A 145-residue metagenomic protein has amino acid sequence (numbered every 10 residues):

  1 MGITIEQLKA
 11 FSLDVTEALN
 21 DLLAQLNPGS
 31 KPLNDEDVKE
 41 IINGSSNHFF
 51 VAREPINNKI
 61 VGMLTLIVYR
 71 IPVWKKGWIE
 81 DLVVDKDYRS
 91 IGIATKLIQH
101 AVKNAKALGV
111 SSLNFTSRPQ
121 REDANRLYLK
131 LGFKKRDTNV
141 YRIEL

Functional and structural regions predicted by a protein language model:
G2-W74, E80, Q99, K135 (+1 more regions): Acetyl-CoA-dependent GNAT
L22-Q25, N104, L127, L131: Alpha-helical interaction/dimerization surfaces of two-component signaling modules
V84, S90-K103, K130: Conserved acetyl-CoA-binding loop-helix of GNAT-fold acetyltransferases
D85, R118: Residue-level recognition of the GNAT/N-acetyltransferase active site
T95, P119-D137, R142-I143: Conserved active-site alpha-helix within GNAT-family acetyltransferase domains
I98, A105-S117: Conserved GNAT acetyl-CoA-binding A-motif
